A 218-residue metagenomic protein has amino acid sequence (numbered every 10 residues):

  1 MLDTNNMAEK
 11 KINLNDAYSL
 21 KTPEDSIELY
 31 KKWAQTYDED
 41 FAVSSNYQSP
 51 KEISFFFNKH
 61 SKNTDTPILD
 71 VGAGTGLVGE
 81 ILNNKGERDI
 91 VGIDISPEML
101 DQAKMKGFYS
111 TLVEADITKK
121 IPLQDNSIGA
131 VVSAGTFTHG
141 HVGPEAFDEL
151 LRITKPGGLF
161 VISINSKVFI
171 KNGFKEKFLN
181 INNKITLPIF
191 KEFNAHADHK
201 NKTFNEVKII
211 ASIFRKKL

Functional and structural regions predicted by a protein language model:
L2-E24: N-terminal auxiliary segments of SAM/dcSAM-dependent transferases
Y47-T64: Conserved alpha-helix/loop element of class I SAM-dependent methyltransferases that forms part of the SAM/SAH-binding
L69-K120: Class I SAM-dependent methyltransferase SAM/SAH-binding core
I121-V131: A short acidic, Gly/Pro-enriched loop at the edge of an enzyme's catalytic core that lines a small-molecule cofactor
E145-P156: A short glycine-rich, Lys/Arg-flanked "PGG" loop and its adjoining helix->strand segment in the class I
G157-N165: Conserved beta-strand signature within the Rossmann-like core of class I S-adenosyl-L-methionine
N172-N194: Conserved Class I S-adenosyl-L-methionine
T186-L218: Class I S-adenosyl-L-methionine
